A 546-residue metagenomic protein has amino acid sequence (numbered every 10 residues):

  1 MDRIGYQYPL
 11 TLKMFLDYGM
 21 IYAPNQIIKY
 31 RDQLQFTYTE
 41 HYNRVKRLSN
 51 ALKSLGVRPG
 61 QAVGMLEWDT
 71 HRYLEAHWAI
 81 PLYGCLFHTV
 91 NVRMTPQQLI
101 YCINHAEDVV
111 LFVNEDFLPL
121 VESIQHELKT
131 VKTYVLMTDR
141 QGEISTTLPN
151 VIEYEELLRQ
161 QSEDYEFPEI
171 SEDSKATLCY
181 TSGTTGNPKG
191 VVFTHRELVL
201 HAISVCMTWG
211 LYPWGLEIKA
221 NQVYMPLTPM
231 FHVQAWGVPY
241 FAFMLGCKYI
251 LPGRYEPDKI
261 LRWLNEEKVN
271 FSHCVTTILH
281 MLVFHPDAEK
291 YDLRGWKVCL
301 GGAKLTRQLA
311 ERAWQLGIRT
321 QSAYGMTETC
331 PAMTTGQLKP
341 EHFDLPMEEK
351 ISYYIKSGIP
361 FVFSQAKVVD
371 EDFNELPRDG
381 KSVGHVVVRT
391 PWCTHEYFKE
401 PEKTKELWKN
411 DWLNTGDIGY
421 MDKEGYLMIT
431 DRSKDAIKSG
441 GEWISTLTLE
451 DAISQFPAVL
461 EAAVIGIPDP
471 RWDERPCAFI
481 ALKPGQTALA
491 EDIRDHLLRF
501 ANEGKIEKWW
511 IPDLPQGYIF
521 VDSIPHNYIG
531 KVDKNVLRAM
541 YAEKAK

Functional and structural regions predicted by a protein language model:
I4, Q26-W78, T95-I100, E153-E156: Conserved AMP-binding/adenylate-forming core of the ANL superfamily
P24, V135, P149, R159-Y180 (+2 more regions): Conserved pre-ATP/AMP-binding loop-to-beta segment of ANL
T37-E40, A176-S204: Conserved AMP-binding A3 loop
L55, L66, S357-I359, R378-D379 (+3 more regions): Conserved ATP-binding/catalytic segment of the ANL
V199-V223, F231-N270, H285-P286, T334: Conserved AMP-binding/adenylation subdomain of ANL enzymes
M244, E266-C274, V283-S352, Q365 (+1 more regions): Gly/Ser/Thr-rich phosphate-binding loop
Q365-V387, K423-E424, Q486-A490, D533: Conserved beta-loop-beta connector loops within the AMP-binding
I437, A463-D469, C477-A481, E491-K546: Conserved C-terminal "lid"/linker of ANL adenylate-forming enzymes
